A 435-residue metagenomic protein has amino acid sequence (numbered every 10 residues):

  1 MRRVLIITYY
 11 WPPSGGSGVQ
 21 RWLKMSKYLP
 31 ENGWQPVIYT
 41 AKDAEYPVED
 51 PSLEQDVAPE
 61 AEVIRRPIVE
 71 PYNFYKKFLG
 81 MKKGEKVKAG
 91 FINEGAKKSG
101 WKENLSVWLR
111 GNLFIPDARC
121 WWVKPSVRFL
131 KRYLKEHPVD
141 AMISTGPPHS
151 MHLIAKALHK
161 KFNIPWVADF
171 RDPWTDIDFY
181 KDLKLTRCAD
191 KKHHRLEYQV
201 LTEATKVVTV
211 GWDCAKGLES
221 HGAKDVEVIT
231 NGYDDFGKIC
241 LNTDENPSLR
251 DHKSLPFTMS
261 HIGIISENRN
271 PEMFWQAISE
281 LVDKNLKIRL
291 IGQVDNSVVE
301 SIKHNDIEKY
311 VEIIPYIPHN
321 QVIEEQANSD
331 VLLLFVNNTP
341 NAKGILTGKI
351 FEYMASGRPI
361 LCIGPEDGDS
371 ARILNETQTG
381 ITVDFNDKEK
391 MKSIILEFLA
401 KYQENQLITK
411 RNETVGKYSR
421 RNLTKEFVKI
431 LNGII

Functional and structural regions predicted by a protein language model:
M1-Y75, K206, V226, D234 (+2 more regions): N-terminal subdomain of nucleotide-sugar transferases
N32, R128-K131, S150-L153, A157-K161 (+2 more regions): Membrane-proximal helix-turn-helix segments that form the acceptor-binding/catalytic region of lipid-linked
A41-C120, K124: A conserved catalytic-core segment of Leloir-type glycosyltransferases
Y72-K77, Y233-L255, Y402: Acidic anion/phosphate-binding donor-loop and adjacent secondary structure in glycosyltransferase catalytic cores
D213, N231-G232: Carbohydrate-associated surface elements
S248-R269, W275-I278, L423: Conserved donor-binding/catalytic core segment of Leloir-type glycosyltransferases
R269, P318-E325, L332-M354, P359-R372 (+1 more regions): Nucleotide-sugar-dependent
G292, S297-I323: Nucleotide-activated donor-binding/catalytic signature segment of Leloir-type glycosyltransferases, i.e., the conserved
